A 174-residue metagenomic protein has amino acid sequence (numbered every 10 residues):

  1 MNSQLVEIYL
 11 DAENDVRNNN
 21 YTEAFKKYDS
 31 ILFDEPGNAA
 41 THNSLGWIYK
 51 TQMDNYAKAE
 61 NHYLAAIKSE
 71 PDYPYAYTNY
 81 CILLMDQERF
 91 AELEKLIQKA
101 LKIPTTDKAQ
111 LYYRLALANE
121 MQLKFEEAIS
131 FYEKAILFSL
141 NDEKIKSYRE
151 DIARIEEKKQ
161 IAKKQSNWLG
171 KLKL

Functional and structural regions predicted by a protein language model:
M1-L5, I129-L174: Terminal, low-structured helical/coil segments at or just beyond the last alpha-helical repeat
Q4-D34, W47-K50: Alpha-helical segment of the N-proximal tetratricopeptide repeat
V6, A40, Y75, A109-Q110 (+1 more regions): Start-of-helix register in tetratricopeptide repeats
R17-K26, Q52-A65, Q87-K99, L123-F131 (+1 more regions): Structural signature of tandem alpha-helical TPR/SEL1-like repeats, specifically the intra-repeat loop/turn
L32, I67, L101-K102, I136 (+1 more regions): A conserved position within tetratricopeptide repeats
A39-K108: Alpha-helical adaptor scaffolds
S44, N79, R114, Y148-D151: Canonical tetratricopeptide repeat
